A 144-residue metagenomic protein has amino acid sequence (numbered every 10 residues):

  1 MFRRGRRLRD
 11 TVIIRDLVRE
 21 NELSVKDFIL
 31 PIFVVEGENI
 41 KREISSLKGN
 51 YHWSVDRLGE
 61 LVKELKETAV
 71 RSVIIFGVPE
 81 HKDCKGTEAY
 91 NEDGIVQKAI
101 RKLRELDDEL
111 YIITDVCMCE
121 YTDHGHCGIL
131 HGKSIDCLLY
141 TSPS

Functional and structural regions predicted by a protein language model:
M1-F33: N-terminal amphipathic alpha-helix/helix-capping segment at the start of soluble metabolic enzymes
S24-G49, I113-D136: N-terminal small/glycine-rich loop or linker at the start of catalytic domains across soluble metabolic enzymes
K26-F28, A69-R71, D108-L110: Short, well-ordered coil/turn segments that N-cap beta-strands
R42-N50, S72-D93: Glycine-rich, proline-tolerant flexible connector loops at the mouths of alpha/beta enzymes
K48-T68: Active-site cofactor/substrate anionic-group-binding motifs, chiefly glycine- and Lys/Arg-rich phosphate-binding loops
K85-Q97, H126-L138: Short, electropositive alpha-helical surface patch
T87-T114: Alpha-helix-loop-beta-strand connector modules within alpha/beta enzyme cores
Y140-S144: Conserved small/polar residues in nucleotide/adenosyl-binding loops
